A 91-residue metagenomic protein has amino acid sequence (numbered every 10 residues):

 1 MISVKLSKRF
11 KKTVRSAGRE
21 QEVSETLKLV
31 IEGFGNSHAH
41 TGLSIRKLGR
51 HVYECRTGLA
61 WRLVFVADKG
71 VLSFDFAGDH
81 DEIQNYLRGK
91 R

Functional and structural regions predicted by a protein language model:
M1-K5, K12, Y53, T57-R62 (+1 more regions): Enriched for short, Lys/Arg-rich terminal
M1-V30: Arg/Lys-rich, positively charged N-terminal/basic patches that mediate binding to nucleic acids
S16, S37-H38, D79: Alpha-helix capping and helix-coil boundary motifs
L29-R56: A short, surface-exposed loop/turn module that caps and links secondary-structure elements
